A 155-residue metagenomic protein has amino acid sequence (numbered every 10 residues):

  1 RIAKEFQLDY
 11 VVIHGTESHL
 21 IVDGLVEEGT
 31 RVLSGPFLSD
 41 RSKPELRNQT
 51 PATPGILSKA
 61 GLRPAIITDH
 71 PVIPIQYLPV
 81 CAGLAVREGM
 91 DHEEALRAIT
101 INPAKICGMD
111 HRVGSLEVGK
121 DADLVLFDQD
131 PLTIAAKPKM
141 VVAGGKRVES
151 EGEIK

Functional and structural regions predicted by a protein language model:
R1-Y10: Polyanionic/metal-chelating signatures
D9-S18, F37, R41-K43: Catalytic beta/alpha-barrel core
T16-H19, H70-V72: Short glycine-enriched loops at secondary-structure junctions
E17-E27: Active-site-adjacent beta->alpha loops and helix N-cap segments on the catalytic face of soluble alpha/beta enzymes
V26, R31, G35-S39, K43-F127 (+1 more regions): His/Asp/Glu-enriched, well-ordered alpha-helical/loop segment that forms or immediately abuts the divalent-metal
E117-K155: C-terminal cap of metal-dependent C-N hydrolases
